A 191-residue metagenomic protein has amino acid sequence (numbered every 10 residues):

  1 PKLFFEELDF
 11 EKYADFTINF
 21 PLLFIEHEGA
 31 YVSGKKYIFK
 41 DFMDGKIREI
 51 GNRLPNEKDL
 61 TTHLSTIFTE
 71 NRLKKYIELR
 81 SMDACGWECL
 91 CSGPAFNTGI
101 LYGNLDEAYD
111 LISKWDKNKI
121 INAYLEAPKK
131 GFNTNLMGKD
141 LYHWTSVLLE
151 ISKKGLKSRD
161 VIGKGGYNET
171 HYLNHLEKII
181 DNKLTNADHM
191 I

Functional and structural regions predicted by a protein language model:
P1-I191: C-terminal accessory/tail domains of diverse enzymes
